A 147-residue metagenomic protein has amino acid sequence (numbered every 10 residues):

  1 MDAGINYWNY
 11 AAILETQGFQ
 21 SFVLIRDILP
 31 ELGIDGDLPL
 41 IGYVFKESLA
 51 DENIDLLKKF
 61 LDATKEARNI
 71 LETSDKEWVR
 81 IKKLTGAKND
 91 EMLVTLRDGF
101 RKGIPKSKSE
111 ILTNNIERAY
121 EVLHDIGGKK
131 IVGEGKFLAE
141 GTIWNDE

Functional and structural regions predicted by a protein language model:
M1-K82: Pocket-lining segment of extracytoplasmic ligand-binding domains
G4, F22, D90, I131-V132: A local structural micro-motif
G4, S48, E52, G103 (+4 more regions): Surface-exposed loop/turn and secondary-structure junction residues enriched for glycine/proline
N9, D27, T95, K136-F137: Residue-level "edge-of-site" marker
I13-L14, E31-L32, G99-R101, E140-I143: Short secondary-structure boundary/hinge segments and terminal tails
V23-L24, T73, I111-L112, L138-N145: Poly-acidic low-complexity segments
D51-K129: Secondary-structure end/capping motifs
E117-E147: Conserved C-terminal helix/tail region of periplasmic/extracytoplasmic solute-binding proteins
